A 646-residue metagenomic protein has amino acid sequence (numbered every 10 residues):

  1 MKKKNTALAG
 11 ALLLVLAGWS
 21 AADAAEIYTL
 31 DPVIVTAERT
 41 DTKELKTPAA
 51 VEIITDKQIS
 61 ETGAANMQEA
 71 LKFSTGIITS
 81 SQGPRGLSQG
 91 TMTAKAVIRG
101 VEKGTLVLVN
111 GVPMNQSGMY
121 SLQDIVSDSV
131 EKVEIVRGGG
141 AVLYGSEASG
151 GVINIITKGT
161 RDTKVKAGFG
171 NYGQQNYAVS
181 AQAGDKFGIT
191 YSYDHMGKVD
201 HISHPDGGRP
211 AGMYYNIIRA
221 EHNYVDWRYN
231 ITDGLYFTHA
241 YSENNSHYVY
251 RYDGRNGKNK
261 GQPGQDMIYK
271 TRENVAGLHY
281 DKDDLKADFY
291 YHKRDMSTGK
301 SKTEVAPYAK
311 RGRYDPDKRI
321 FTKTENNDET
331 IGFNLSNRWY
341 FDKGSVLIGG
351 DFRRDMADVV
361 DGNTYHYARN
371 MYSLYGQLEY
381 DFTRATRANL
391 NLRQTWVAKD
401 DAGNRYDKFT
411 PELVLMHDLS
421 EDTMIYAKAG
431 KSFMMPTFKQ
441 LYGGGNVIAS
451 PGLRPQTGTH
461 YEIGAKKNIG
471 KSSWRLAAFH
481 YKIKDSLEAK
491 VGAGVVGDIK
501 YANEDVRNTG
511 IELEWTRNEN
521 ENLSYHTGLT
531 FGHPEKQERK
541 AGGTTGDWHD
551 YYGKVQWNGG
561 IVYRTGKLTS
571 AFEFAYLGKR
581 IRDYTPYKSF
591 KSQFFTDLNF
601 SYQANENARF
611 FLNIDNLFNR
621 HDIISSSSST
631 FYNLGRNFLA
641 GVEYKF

Functional and structural regions predicted by a protein language model:
A9-G10, A181-G184, N223-Y229, L378 (+2 more regions): Conserved C-terminal beta-signal and adjacent last beta-strands/turns of outer-membrane beta-barrel proteins
M67-A70, A94-V97, L108, I135 (+3 more regions): N-terminal periplasmic accessory domains that precede and gate Gram-negative outer-membrane beta-barrel machines
Q68-V112: Extracytoplasmic beta-strand/coil segments of soluble accessory domains associated with Gram-negative outer-membrane
K95, V112-R137, I155: Short acidic/polar hinge/loop motifs at secondary-structure boundaries that mediate gating or recognition
N154, D162, S180-Y269: Periplasmic-side early beta-strands and strand-to-turn transitions of outer-membrane beta-barrels
G159, Q262-D283, N326, N404 (+6 more regions): Outer-membrane beta-barrel signature, preferentially recognizing the C-terminal barrel domain of Gram-negative
I189, N230-N244, I268-P411, M416-D418 (+4 more regions): Face-selective signature of the C-terminal outer-membrane beta-barrel domain
D381-A388, H480-K482, Y501-Y584, Q603-R609 (+2 more regions): Gram-negative outer-membrane beta-barrel transporters
